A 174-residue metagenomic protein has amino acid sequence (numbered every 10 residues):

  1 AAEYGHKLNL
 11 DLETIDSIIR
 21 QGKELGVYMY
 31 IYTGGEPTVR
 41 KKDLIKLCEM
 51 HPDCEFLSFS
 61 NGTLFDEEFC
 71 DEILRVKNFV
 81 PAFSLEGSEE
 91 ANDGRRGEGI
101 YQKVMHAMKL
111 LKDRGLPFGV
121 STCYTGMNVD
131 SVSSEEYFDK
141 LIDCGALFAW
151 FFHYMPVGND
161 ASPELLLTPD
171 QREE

Functional and structural regions predicted by a protein language model:
A1, I142-L147, L167-E174: Short, intrinsically disordered, charge-balanced linker/junction segments flanking boundaries in proteins
A1-E13: Canonical Radical SAM [4Fe-4S] cluster-binding loop centered on the CxxxCxxC motif and its immediate flanking residues
A2-Y4, S88-A91, P156-N159: A short, flexible beta-alpha/helix-coil linker loop
K7-N9, L64, L166: Short, conserved sequence motifs enriched in acidic/basic residues, glycine, and aromatics that mark functional "hot
L12-Y32, R40-H153: Radical SAM/AdoMet-radical enzyme domain recognition
Y154-E174: A C-terminal junction/extension of Radical SAM enzymes
